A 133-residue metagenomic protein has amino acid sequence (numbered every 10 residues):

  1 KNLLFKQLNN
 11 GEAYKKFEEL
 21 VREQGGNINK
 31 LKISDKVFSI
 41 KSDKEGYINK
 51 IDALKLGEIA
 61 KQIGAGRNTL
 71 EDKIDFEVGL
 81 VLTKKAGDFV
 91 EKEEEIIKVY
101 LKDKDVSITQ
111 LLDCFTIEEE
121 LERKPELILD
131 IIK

Functional and structural regions predicted by a protein language model:
K1-K133: Well-ordered secondary-structure scaffolds
